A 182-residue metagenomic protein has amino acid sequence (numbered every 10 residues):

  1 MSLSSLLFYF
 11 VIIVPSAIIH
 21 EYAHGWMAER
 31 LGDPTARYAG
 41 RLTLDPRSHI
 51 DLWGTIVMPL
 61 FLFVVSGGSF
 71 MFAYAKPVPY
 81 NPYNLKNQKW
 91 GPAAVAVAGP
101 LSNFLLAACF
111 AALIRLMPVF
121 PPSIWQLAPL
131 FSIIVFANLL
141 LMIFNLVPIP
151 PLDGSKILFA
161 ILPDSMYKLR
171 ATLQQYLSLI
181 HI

Functional and structural regions predicted by a protein language model:
M1-I180: Hydrophobic transmembrane alpha-helices and their immediate loop junctions in multi-pass integral membrane proteins
